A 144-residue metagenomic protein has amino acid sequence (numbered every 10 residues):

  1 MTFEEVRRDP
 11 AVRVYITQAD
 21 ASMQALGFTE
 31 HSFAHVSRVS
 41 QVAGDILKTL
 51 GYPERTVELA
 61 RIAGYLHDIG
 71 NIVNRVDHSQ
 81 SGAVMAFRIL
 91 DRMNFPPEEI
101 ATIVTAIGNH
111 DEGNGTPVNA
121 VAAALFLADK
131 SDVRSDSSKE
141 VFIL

Functional and structural regions predicted by a protein language model:
M1-V14: Non-catalytic interface/linker regions that flank or bridge core catalytic/transmembrane domains
V12-I16, T56-V57: Acidic-glycine-rich active-site phosphate/pyrophosphate-binding loop
R13, E30-H31, L50-Y52: Short secondary-structure boundary/capping segments within folded domains
D20-T29: Short hinge/gating elements
Q24-A25, H35, T49-L144: Divalent metal-dependent catalytic cores for phosphoryl transfer on phosphate-bearing substrates
V39-S40, D45, H67: Active-site-proximal cofactor/substrate-binding loop regions of enzyme domains
